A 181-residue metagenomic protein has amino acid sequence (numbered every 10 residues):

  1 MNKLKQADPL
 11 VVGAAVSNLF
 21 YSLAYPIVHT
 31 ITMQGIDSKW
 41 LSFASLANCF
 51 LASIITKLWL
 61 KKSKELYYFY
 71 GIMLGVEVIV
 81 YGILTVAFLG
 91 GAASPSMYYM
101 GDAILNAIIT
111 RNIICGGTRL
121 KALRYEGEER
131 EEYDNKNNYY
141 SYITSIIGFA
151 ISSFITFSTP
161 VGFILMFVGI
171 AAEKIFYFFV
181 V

Functional and structural regions predicted by a protein language model:
N2-F50: Helix-loop boundary and gating motifs at the non-cytosolic
T30, I146-M166: Transmembrane alpha-helix termini and helix-breaking/packing motifs in multi-pass membrane transporters
I54-Y68: Helix-to-loop junctions at the C-terminal end of transmembrane segments in multipass secondary transporters
G75-A92: C-terminal ends and interior cores of transmembrane alpha-helices in multi-pass membrane transporters/permeases
S94-I113: Hydrophobic core of transmembrane alpha-helices in multi-pass small-molecule transporters, especially MFS/SLC-type
R111-E126: Intracellular juxtamembrane helix-capping segments at the cytosolic ends of symmetry-related transmembrane helices
N135-A150: Glycine-rich segments within core transmembrane alpha-helices of 12-TM secondary carriers
F163-F178: Symmetry-related core transmembrane helices of the 12-TM Major Facilitator Superfamily/SLC fold
